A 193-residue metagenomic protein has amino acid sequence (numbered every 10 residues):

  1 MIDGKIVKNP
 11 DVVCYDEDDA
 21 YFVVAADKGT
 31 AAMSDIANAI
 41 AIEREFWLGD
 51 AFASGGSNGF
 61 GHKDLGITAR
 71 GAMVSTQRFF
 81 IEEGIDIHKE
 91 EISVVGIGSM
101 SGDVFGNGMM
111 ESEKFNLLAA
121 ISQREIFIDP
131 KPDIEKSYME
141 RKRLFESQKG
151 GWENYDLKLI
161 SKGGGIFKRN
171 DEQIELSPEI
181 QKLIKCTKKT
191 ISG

Functional and structural regions predicted by a protein language model:
M1-D19, V23-V24, K28-G193: Non-transmembrane, aqueous-exposed alpha-helical and coiled segments at domain scale
